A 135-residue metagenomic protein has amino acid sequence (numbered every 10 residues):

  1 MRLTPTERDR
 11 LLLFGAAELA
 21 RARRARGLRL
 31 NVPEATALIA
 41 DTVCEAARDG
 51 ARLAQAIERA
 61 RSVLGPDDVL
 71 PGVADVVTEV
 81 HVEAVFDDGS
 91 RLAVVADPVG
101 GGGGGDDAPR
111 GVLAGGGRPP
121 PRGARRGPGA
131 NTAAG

Functional and structural regions predicted by a protein language model:
M1-H81, V85-R125: Non-transmembrane, aqueous-exposed alpha-helical and coiled segments at domain scale
A130-A134: Short, intrinsically disordered C-terminal tails of secreted or membrane-associated proteins
